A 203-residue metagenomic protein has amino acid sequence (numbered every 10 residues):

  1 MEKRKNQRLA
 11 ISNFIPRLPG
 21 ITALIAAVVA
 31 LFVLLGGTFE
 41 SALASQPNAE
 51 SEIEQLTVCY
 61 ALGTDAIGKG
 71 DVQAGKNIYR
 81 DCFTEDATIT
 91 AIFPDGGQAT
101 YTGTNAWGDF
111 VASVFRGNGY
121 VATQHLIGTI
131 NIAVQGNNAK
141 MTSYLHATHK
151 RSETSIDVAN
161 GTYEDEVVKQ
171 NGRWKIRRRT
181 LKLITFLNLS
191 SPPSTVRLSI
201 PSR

Functional and structural regions predicted by a protein language model:
M1-R17: N-terminal secretory signal peptides that target proteins for export/translocation
R17-A23: Short, hydrophobic alpha-helical membrane anchors of single-pass surface/secreted proteins
A23-G37: Bacterial N-terminal signal peptides
T38-E85: Short, low-complexity N-terminal intrinsically disordered segments enriched in polar/charged residues
S45, R116-R203: A beta-strand edge to alpha-helix "cap/lid" segment located at domain peripheries
L62, A66-K69, I92-F93, G117 (+1 more regions): General structural signal for alpha-helix termini and helix-helix connectors
L62, E85, I89, K169 (+1 more regions): Active-site micro-motifs of SAM-dependent methyltransferase domains
G75-Y144: A solvent-exposed, acidic/Ser-Thr-rich amphipathic alpha-helical stretch
